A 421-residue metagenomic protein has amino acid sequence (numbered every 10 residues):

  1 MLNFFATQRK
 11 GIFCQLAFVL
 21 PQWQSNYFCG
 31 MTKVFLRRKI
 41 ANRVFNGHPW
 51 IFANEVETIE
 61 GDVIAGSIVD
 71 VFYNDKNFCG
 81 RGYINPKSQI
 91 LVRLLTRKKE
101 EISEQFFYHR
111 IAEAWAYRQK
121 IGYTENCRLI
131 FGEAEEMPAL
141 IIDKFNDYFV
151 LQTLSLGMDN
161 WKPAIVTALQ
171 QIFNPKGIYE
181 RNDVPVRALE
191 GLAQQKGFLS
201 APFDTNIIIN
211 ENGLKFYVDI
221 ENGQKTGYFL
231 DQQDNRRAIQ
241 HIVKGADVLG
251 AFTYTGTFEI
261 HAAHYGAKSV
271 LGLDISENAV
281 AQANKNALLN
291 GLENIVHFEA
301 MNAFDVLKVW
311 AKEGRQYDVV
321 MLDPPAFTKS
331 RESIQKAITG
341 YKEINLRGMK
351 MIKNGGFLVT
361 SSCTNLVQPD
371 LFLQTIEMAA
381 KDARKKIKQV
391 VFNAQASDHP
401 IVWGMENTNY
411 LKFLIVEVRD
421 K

Functional and structural regions predicted by a protein language model:
Y27-K144: Non-catalytic accessory regions of SAM-dependent methyltransferases
G132-D143, D159-F229, R237: Non-catalytic substrate-recognition/targeting regions of SAM-dependent transferases
G245-Y254: Conserved class I S-adenosyl-L-methionine
T255-A267: Conserved SAM-binding loop of SAM-dependent methyltransferases across substrates and taxa, primarily the Class I
S269-D274: Conserved SAM-binding motif I beta-strand of class I
V280-Q316: S-adenosyl-L-methionine
A303-K381, N393: S-adenosylmethionine
F357-K421: C-terminal catalytic and target-recognition region of SAM-dependent MTase-like enzymes, primarily methyltransferases
